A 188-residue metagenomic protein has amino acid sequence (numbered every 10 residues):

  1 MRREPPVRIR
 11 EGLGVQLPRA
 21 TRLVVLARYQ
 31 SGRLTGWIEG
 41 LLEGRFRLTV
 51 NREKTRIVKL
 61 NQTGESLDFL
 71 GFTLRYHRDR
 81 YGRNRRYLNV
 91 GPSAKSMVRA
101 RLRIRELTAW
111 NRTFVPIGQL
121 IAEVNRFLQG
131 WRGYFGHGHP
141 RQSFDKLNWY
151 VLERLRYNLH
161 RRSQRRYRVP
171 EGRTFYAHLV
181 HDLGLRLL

Functional and structural regions predicted by a protein language model:
M1-L188: Non-catalytic terminal/accessory segments
